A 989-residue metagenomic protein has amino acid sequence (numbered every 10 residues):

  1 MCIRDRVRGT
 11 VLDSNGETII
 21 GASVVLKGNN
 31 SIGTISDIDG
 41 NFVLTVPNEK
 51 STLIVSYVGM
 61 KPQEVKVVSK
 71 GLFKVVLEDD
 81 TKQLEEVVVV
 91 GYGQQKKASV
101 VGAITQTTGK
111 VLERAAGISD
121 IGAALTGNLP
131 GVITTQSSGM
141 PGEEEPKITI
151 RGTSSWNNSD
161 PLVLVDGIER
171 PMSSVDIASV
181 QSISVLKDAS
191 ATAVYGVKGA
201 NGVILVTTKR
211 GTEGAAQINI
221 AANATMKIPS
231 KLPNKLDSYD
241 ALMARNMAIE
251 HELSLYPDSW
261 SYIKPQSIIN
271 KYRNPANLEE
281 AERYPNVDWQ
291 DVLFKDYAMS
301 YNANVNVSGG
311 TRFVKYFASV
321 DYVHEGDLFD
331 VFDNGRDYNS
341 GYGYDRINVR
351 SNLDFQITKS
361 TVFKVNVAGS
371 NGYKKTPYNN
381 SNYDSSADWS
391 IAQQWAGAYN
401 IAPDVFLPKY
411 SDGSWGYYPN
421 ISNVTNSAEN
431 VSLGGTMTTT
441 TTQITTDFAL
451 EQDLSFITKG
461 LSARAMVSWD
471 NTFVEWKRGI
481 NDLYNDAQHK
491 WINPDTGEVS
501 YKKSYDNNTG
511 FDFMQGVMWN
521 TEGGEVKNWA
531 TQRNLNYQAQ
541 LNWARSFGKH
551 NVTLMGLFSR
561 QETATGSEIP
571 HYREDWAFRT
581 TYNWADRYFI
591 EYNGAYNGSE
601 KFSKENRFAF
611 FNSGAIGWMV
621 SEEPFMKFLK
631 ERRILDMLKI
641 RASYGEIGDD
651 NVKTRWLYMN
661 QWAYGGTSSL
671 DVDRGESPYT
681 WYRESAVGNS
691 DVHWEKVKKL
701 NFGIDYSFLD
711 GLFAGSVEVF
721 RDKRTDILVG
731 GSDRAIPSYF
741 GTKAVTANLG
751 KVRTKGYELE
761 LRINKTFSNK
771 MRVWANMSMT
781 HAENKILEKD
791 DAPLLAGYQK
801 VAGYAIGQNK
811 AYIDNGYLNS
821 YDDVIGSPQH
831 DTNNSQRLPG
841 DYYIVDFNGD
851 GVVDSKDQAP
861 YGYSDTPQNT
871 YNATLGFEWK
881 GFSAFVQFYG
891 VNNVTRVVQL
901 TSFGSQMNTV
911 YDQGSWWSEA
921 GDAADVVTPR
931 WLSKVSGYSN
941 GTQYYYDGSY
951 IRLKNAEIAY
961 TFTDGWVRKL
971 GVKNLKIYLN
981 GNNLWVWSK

Functional and structural regions predicted by a protein language model:
R4-V349, F363-K364, A775: Short, small/polar-rich motifs associated with maturation and membrane association, primarily at protein termini
G122-N128, A744-R753, L794-K810, P860-G876 (+3 more regions): C-terminal extracellular loops and terminal segments of Gram-negative outer membrane beta-barrel proteins
D160, N352-K359, V367-N371, A396 (+6 more regions): Extracellular/periplasmic, surface-exposed regions of secreted and cell-surface proteins
N219-A281, N379-N380, D384-A387, R655 (+2 more regions): Conserved small-residue
A224, P229-P233, A281-D321, E325-V331 (+9 more regions): Flexible loop and strand-edge segments within Gram-negative outer membrane beta-barrel domains
D258-S261, T425, E429-N430, Q836 (+1 more regions): Extracytoplasmic gating/loop element in the C-terminal half of outer-membrane beta-barrel translocons and assembly
K459, S864-V897: Glycine-rich, aromatic-lined ligand/substrate-binding cores of catalytic and carbohydrate-binding domains
T746-T754, A796-S827, Q913-V927, K934-N940 (+1 more regions): C-terminal beta-signal and terminal closure region of outer-membrane beta-barrel proteins
